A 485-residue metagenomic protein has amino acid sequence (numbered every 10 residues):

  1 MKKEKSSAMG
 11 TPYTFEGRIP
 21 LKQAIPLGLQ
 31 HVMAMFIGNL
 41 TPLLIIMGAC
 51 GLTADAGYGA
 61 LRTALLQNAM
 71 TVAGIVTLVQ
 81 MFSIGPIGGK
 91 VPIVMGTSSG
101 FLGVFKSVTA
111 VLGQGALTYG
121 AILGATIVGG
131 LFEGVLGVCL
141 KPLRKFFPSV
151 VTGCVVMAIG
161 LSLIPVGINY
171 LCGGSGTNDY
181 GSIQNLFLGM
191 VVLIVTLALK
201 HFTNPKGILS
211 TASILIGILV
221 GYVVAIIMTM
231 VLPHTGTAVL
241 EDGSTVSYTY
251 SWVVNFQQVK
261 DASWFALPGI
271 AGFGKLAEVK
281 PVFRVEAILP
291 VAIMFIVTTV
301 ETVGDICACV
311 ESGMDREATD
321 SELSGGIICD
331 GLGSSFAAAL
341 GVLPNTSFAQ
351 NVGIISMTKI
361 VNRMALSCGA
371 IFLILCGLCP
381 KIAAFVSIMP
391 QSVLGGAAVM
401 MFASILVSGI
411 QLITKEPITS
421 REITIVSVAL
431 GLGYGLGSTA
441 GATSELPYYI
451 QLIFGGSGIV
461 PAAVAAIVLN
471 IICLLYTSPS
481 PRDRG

Functional and structural regions predicted by a protein language model:
M1-I19: Short, Lys/Arg-rich, polar N-terminal cytosolic tail immediately upstream of the first transmembrane signal-anchor
L21, M47-K90, E286-R363: Membrane-embedded helical hairpins/re-entrant loop segments and their flanking transmembrane helices within multi-pass
A24-L193, K381-I382, I388, S392 (+3 more regions): Early transmembrane hairpin of solute transport permeases
H31, V72-Q80, G129-G137, V156-V166 (+8 more regions): Hydrophobic core segments of alpha-helical transmembrane domains in multi-pass membrane transport and ion-translocation
N39-L40, G221-M230, L240-S334, A338 (+1 more regions): Membrane-embedded hairpin module used as a gating/binding unit in multi-pass transport and secretion proteins
A54-Y58, V108-L117, L161-G207, H234-G274 (+1 more regions): Inter-helical loop and helix-membrane interface segments of multi-pass membrane transporters/permeases
G85-P86, S334-L340, S347-Y434, Q451-I453: Hydrophobic alpha-helical bundle architecture
Y476-P481: Conserved small/polar residues in nucleotide/adenosyl-binding loops
